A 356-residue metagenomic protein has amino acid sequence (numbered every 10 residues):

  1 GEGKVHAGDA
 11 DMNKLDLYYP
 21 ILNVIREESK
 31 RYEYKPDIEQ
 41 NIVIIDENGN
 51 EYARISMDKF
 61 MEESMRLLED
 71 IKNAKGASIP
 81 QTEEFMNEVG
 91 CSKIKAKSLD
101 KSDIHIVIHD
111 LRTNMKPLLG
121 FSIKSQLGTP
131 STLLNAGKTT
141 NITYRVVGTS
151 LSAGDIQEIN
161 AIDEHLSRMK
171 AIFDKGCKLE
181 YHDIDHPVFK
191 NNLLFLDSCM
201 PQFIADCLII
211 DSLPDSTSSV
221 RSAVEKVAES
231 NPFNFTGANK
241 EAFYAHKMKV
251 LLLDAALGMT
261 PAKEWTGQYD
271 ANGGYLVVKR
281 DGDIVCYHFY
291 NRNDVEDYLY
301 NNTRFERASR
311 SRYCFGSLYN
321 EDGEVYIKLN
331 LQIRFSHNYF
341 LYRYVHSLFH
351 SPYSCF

Functional and structural regions predicted by a protein language model:
G1-K101, V107-F356: Short, positively charged
